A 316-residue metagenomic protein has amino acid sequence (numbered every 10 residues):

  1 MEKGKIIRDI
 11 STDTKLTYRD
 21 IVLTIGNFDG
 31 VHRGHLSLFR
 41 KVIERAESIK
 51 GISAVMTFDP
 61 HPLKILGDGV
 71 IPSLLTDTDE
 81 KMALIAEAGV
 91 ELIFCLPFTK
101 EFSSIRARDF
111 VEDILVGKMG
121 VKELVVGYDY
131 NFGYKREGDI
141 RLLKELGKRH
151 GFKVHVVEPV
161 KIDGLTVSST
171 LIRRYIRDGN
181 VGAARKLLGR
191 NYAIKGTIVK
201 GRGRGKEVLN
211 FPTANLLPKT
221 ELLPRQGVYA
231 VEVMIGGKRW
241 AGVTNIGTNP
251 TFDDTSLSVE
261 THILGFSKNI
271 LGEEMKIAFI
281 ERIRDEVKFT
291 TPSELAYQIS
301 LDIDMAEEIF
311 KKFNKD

Functional and structural regions predicted by a protein language model:
E2-D13, F94: Short acidic-hydrophobic, aromatic-tinged amphipathic segments that line or gate anion-handling sites
K5, E91-F94, K153-H155, K276: Conserved beta-strand segments of alpha/beta enzyme cores
D13-D77: N-terminal catalytic cores of NTP/NDP-binding nucleotidyl/phosphoryl-transfer enzymes
H32, I85, L124, A184 (+2 more regions): Residue-level signal for inorganic ion chemistry
K64-Y128, F132-H150: N-terminal Rossmann-like or analogous alpha/beta NTP/dinucleotide-binding catalytic cores that position adenine
G147-V243: Glycine-rich, Lys/Arg-enriched anion-binding loops that position phosphate/diphosphate groups for phosphoryl
G201-D316: Phosphate/ribose-recognition catalytic cores of enzymes acting on nucleotide-derived substrates
